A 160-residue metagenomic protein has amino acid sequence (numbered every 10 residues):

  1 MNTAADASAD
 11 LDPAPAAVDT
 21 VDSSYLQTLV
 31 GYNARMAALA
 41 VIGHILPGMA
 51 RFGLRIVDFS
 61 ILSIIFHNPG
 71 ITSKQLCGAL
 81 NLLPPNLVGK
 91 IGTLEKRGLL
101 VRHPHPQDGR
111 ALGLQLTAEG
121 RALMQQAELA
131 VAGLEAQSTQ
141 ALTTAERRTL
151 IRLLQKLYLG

Functional and structural regions predicted by a protein language model:
M1-F52: N-terminal leader segment of winged-helix/HTH proteins
N33, A40, H44, S60-I64 (+2 more regions): Pre-recognition alpha-helix immediately N-terminal to the DNA-recognition helix within helix-turn-helix or winged-helix
R35-A38, S63-H67, E128, Q155: Short, locally clustered residues in the helix-turn-helix/winged-helix DNA-binding domain
I42, G70, G92-Y158: Charged, amphipathic alpha-helical coiled-coil/dimerization segments
I64, A79, R97: Residues within the alpha-helical elements of helix-turn-helix
S73: Helix-turn-helix DNA-binding elements, focusing on the entry/boundary residues of the two helices that contact DNA
L83-N86: Helix-turn-helix DNA-binding motif, specifically the short coil turn and the N-cap/start of the second
